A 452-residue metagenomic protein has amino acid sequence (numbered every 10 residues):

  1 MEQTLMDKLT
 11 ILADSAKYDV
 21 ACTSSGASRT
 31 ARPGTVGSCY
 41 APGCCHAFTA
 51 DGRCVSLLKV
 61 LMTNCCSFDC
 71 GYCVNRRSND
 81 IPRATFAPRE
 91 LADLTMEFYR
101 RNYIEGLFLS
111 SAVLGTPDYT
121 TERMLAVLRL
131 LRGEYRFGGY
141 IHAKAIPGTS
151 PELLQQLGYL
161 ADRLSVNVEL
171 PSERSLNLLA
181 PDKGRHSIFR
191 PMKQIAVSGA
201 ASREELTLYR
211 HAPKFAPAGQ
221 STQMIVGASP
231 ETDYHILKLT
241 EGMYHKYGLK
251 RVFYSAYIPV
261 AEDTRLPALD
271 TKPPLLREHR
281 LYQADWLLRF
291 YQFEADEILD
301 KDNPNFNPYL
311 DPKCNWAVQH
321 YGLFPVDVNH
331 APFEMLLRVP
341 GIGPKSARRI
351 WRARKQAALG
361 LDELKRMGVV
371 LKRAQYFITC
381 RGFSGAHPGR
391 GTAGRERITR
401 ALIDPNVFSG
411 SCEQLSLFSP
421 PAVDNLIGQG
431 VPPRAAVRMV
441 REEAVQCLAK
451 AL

Functional and structural regions predicted by a protein language model:
M1, K214-A216, Y234-H245, L275-R277 (+3 more regions): Long C-terminal interaction/binding lobes of large macromolecular proteins
M1-C65, V370, I378, A386-L452: Flexible, acidic/Gly-rich N-terminal and inter-domain linker regions that tether and position cofactor-handling modules
M1-F68, Y72-T222, V226-P230, M243 (+2 more regions): Conserved Radical SAM active-site core
N177, F189-A196, G227-H235, E241 (+1 more regions): A structural motif corresponding to the C-terminal lobe/cap of the Radical SAM core domain
R265-L337, R373-A422, A451: Long, highly charged, low-complexity intrinsically disordered interaction regions that mediate electrostatic DNA/RNA
A353-R354: Residue-level signature of tetratricopeptide-repeat
